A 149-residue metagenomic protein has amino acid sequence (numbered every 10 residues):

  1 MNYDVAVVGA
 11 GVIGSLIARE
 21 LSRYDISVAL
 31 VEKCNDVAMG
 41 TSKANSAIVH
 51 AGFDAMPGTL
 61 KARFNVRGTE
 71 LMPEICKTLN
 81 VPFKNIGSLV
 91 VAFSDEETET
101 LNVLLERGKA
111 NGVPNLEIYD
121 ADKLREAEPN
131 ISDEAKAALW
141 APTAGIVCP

Functional and structural regions predicted by a protein language model:
Y3-L30: N-terminal Rossmann-like FAD-binding beta1-loop-alpha1 element of flavoenzymes
G11, C34, A47: Proline-glycine-enriched beta-turn/loop adjacent to the NAD(P) cofactor-binding site in Rossmann-like oxidoreductases
S22-A44: Glycine-rich FAD pyrophosphate-binding loop
S42, N65, C148: Short, conserved glycine- and acidic-residue-centered signature motifs in active-site or ligand-binding loops
K43, E128-I131: Flexible hinge/switch segments at interdomain interfaces of large molecular machines
A47-A127, K136: Dinucleotide-binding Rossmann-like beta1-alpha1 core, especially the glycine-rich loop that anchors the ADP
L139-P149: Helical element adjacent to the flavin cofactor pocket in flavoenzyme catalytic cores
